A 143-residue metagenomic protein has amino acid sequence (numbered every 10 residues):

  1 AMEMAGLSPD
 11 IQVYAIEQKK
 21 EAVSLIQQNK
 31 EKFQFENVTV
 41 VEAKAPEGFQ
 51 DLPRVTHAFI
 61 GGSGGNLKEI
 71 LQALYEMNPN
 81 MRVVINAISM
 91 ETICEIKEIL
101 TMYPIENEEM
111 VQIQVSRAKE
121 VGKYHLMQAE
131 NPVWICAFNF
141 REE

Functional and structural regions predicted by a protein language model:
A1-D10: Conserved SAM-binding loop of SAM-dependent methyltransferases across substrates and taxa, primarily the Class I
D10-Y14, V83: Short beta-strand element of Class I
I16-V55: S-adenosyl-L-methionine
E17-E21, G62, I88: Short beta->alpha hinge that forms the Motif I/post-I loop of the SAM-binding pocket
P53-G62, R82: Short SAM/SAH-binding signature in class I
G65-L74: A short, conserved alpha-helix within the catalytic core of class I
A73-A129: C-terminal substrate-binding/active-site "lid" region of AdoMet-derived donor-dependent transferases
G122-E143: Core SAM-dependent methyltransferase catalytic element
